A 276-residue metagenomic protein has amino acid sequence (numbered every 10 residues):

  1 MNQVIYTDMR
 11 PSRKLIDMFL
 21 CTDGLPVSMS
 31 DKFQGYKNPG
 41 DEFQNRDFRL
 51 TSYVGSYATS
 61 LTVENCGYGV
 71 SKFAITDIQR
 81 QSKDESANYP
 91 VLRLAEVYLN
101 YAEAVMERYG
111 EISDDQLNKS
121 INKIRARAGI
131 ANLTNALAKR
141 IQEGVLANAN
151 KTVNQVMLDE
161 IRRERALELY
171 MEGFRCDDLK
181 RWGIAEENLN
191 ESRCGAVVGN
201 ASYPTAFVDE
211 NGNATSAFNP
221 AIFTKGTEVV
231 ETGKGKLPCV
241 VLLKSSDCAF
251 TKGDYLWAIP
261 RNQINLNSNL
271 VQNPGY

Functional and structural regions predicted by a protein language model:
M1-R10, D23-Y276: Acidic/polar-rich alpha-helix caps and helix-coil junctions
R13-L15: Short acidic/polar alpha-helix capping motifs at helix-coil junctions
